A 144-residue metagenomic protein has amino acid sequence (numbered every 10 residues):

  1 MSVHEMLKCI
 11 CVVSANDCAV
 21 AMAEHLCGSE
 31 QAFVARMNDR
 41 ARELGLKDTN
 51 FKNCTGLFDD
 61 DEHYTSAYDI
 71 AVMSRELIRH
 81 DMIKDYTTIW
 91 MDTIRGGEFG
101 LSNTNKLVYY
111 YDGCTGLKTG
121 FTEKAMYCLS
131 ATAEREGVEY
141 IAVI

Functional and structural regions predicted by a protein language model:
M1-A19, E24, L101-G116: Conserved catalytic neighborhood of penicillin-recognizing serine enzymes
G28-I144: Penicillin-recognizing serine hydrolase domain
